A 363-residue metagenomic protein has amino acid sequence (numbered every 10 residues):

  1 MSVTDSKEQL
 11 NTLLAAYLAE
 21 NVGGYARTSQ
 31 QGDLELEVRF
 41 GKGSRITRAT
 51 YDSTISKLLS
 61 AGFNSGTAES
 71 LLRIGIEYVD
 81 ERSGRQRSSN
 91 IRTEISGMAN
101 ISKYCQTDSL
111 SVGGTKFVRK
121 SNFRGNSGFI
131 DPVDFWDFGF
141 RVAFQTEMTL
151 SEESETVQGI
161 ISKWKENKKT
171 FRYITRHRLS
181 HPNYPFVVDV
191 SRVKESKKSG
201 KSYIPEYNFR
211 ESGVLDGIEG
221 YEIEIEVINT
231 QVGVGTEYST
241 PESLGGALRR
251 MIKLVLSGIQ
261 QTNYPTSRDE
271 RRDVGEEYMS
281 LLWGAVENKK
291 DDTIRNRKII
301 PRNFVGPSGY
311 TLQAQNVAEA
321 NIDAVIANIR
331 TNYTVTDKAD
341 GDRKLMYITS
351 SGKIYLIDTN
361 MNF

Functional and structural regions predicted by a protein language model:
M1-E287: Phosphate-end processing signature that detects enzymes handling 5′-triphosphorylated RNA and polyphosphate
T4-L14, P241-F363: Active-site-proximal "nucleotidyltransferase
